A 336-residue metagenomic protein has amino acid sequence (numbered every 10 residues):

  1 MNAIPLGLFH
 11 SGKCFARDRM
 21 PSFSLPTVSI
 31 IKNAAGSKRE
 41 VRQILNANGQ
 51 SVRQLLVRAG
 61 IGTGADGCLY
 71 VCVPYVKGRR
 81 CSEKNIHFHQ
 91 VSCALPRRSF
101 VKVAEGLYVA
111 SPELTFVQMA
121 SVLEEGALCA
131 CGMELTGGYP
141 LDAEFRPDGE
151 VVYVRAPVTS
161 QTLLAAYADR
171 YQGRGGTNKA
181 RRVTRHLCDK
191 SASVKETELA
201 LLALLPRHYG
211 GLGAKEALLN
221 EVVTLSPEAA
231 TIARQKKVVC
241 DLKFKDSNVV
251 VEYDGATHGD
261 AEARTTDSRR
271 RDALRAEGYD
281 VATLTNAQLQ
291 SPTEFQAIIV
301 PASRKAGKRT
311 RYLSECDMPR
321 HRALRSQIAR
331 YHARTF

Functional and structural regions predicted by a protein language model:
M1-G176, H321-F336: Short gly/ser-rich loop at a beta-strand->alpha-helix junction or flexible surface loop bordering the NTP-binding
Y153-F336: Surface segments flanking catalytic/ligand-binding clefts of nucleic-acid enzymes
